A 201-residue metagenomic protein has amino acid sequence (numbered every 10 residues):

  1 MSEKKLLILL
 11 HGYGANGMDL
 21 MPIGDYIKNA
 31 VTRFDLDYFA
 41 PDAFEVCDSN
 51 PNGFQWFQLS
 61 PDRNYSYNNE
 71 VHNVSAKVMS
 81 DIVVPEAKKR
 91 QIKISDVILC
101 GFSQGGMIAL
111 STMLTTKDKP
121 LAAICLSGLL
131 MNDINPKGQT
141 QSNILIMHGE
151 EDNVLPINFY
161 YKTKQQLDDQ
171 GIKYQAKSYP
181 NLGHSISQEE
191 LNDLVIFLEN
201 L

Functional and structural regions predicted by a protein language model:
S2-I92: Serine-hydrolase catalytic machinery in alpha/beta-hydrolase-like enzymes
L20-D25, P156-Q166: Short alpha-helix in the alpha/beta-hydrolase fold that links the catalytic acid
D62, Y161-K164, D168-L201: C-terminal catalytic histidine-bearing segment of alpha/beta-hydrolase fold enzymes
Q91-G101: Alpha/beta-hydrolase fold nucleophile elbow
L99-G101, L126, M147: Short beta-strand immediately N-terminal to the catalytic nucleophile in serine-hydrolase-like folds
G101-G105, A109: Gly/Ala-rich beta-loop-alpha elbow adjacent to hydrolase catalytic centers
D118-L130: A conserved short beta-strand
L145-H148, D152: Short beta-strand/loop motif that positions the catalytic acidic residue of the alpha/beta-hydrolase fold
